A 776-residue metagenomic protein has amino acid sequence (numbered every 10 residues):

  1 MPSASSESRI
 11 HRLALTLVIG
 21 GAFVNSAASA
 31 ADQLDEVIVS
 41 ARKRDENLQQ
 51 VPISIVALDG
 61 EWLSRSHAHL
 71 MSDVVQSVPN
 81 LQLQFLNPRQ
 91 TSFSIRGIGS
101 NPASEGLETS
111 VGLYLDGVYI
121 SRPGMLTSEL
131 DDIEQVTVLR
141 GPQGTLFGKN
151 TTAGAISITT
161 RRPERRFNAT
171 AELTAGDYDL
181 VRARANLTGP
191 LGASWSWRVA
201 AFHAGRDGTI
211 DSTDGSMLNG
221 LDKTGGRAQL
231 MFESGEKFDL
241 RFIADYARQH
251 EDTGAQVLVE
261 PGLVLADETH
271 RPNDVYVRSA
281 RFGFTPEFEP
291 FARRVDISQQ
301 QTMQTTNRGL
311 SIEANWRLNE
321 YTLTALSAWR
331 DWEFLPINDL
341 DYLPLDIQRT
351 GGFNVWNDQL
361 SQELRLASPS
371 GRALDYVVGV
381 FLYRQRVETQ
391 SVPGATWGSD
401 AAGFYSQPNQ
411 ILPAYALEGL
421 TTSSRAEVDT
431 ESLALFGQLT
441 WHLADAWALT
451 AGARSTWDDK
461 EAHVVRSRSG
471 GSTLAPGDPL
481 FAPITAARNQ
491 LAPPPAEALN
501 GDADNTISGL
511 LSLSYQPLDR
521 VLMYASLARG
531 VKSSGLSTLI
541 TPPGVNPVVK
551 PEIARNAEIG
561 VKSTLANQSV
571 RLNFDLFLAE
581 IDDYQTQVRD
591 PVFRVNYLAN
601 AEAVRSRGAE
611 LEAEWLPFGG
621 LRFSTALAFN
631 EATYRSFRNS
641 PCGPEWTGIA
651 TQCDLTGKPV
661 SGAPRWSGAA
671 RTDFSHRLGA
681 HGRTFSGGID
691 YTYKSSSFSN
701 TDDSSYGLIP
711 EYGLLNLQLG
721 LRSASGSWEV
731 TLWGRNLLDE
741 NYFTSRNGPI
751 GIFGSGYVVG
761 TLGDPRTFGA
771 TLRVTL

Functional and structural regions predicted by a protein language model:
Q33-R166, I559: Acidic, small-polar-rich N-terminal luminal/periplasmic segments of exported/outer-membrane proteins
E108-S110, R122, D131-E134, R140 (+6 more regions): Outer-membrane beta-barrel translocator/receptor signature
S157, R165-R166, T174, A185-G283 (+6 more regions): Periplasmic-side early beta-strands and strand-to-turn transitions of outer-membrane beta-barrels
I210-S216, G254-D296, D339-T350, V392-R425 (+5 more regions): Solvent-exposed loop segments that connect transmembrane elements
M231-E233, L366-P369, F381-Y383, A426-A579: Structural signature of Gram-negative outer-membrane beta-barrels, strongest in the C-terminal barrel of TonB-dependent
S311-N338, Q516-K532, L539, V548-R622 (+1 more regions): Membrane-embedded beta-barrel scaffold of Gram-negative outer-membrane proteins
Y376-V377, D445-L449, D575-E580, A599-T701 (+1 more regions): Gram-negative outer-membrane beta-barrel transporters
E580, T692-N700, L721-L776: C-terminal beta-signal and adjacent terminal beta-strands/loops of Gram-negative outer-membrane beta-barrel proteins
